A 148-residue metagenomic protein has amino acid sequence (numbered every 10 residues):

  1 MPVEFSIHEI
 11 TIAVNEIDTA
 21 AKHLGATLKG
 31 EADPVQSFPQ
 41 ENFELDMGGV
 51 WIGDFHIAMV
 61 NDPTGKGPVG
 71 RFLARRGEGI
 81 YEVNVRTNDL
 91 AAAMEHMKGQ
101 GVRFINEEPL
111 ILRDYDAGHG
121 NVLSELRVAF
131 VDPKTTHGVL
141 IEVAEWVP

Functional and structural regions predicted by a protein language model:
M1-I52: Long, hydrophobic N-terminal alpha-helical segment
M1-V3, G48-G49, A58, M94-P148: Vicinal oxygen chelate
S6-N15, M47-G53, G70-H96: Vicinal oxygen chelate
K22, A26, A92-G99: Replace "anionic and nucleotidyl ligands
E31-A32, H56-A58, K66-P68, T136-L140: Short loop/beta submotifs within extracellular cysteine-rich repeat domains
P34-Q36, K66-R71, D114-D116: A short, acidic/glycine-rich surface segment
N42, R75-G77, L123: A generic structural micro-feature
